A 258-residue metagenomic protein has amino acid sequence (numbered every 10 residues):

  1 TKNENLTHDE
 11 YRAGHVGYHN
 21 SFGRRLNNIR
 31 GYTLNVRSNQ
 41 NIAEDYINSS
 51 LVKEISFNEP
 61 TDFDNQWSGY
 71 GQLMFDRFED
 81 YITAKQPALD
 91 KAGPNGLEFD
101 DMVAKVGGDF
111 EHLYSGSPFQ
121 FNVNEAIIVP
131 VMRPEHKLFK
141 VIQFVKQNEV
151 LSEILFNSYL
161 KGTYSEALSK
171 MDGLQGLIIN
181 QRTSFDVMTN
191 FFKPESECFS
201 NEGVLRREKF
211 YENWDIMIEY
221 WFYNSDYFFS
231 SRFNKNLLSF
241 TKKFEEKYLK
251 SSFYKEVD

Functional and structural regions predicted by a protein language model:
T1-D258: Macromolecular interaction modules
